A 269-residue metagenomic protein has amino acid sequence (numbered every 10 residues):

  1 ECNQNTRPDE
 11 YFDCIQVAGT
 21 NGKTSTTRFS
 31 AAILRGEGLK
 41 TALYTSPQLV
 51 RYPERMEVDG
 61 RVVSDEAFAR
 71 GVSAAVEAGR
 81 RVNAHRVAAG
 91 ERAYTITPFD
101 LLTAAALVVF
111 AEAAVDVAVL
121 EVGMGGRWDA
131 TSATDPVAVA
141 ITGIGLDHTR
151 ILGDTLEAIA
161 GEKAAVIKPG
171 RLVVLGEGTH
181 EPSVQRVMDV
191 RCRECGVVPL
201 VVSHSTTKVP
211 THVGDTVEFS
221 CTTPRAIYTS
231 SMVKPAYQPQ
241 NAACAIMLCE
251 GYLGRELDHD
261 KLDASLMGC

Functional and structural regions predicted by a protein language model:
C2-Y11, G36-T134, L146, R150-G153 (+2 more regions): ATP-dependent carboxylate-amine ligase catalytic core
I15-V17: Hydrophobic anchor at the beta1->P-loop junction of P-loop NTPases
S25-F29: Hydrophobic positions on the alpha1 helix immediately C-terminal to the Walker A/P-loop
S30, A106, R186-M188: Aromatic/hydrophobic pocket-lining residues that form π-stacking "cages" and hydrophobic walls in ligand
I33-E37, V109, L248-R255: Active-site catalytic microenvironments for nucleophilic, acid-base chemistry
V82-A89, A114-E121, P136-M232, A236-D263: Acidic, Mg2+-coordinating active-site environments of NTP-dependent enzymes
M267-G268: Catalytic core of IPPT-family isopentenyl/dimethylallyl transferases that prenylate adenosine-containing substrates
